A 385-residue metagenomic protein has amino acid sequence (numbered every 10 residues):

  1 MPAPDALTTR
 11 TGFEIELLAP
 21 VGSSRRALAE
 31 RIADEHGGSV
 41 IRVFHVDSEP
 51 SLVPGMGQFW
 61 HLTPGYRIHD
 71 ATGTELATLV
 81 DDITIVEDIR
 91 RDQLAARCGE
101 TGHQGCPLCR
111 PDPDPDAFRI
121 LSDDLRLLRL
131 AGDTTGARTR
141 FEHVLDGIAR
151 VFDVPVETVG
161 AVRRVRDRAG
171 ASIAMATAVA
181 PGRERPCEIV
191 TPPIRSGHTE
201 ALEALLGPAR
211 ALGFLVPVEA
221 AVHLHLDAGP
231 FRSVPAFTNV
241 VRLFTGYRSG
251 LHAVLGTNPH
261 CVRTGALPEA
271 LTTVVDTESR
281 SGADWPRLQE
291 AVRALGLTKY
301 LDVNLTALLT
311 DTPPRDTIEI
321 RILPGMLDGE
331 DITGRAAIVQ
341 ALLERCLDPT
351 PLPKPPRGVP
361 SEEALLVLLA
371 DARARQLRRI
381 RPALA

Functional and structural regions predicted by a protein language model:
M1-L215, G229-A385: C-terminal accessory/tail domains of diverse enzymes
E219: Active-site histidine-anchored catalytic micro-motif
